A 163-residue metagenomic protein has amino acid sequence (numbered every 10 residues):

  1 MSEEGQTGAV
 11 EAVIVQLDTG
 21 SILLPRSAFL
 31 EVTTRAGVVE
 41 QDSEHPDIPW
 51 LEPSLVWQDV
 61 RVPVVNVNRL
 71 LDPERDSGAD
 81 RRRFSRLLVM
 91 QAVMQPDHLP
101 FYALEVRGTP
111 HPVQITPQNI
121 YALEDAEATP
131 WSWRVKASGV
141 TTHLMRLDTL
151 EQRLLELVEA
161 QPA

Functional and structural regions predicted by a protein language model:
M1-A163: An acidic, low-aromatic, low-complexity terminal/linker signal
